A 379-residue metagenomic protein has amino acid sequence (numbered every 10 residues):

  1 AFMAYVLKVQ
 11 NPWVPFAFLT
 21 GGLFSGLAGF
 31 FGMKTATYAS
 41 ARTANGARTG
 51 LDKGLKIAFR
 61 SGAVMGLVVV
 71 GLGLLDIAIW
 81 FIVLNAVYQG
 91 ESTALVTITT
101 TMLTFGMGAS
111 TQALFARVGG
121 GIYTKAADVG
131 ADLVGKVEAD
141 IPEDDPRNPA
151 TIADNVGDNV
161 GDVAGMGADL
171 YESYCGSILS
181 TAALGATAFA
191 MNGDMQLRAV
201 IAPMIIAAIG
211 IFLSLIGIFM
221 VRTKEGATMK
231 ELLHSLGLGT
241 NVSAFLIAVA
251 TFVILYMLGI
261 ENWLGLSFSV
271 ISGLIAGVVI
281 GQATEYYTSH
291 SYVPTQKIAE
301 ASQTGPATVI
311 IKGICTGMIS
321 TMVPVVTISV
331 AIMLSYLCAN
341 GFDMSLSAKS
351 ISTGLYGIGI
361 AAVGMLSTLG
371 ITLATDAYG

Functional and structural regions predicted by a protein language model:
A1-G379: Hydrophobic packing and interface segments
